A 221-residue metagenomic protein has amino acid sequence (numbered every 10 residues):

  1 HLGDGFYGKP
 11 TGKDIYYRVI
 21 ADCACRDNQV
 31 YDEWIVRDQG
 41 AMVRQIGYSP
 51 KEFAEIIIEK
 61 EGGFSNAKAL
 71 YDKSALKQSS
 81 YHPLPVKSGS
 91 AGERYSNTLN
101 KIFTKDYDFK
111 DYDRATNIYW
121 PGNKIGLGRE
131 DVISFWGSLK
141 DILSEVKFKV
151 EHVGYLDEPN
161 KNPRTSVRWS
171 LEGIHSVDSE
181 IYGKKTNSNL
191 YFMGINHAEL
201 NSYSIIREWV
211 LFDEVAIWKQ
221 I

Functional and structural regions predicted by a protein language model:
H1-I221: C-terminal and inter-domain tail/linker signature
